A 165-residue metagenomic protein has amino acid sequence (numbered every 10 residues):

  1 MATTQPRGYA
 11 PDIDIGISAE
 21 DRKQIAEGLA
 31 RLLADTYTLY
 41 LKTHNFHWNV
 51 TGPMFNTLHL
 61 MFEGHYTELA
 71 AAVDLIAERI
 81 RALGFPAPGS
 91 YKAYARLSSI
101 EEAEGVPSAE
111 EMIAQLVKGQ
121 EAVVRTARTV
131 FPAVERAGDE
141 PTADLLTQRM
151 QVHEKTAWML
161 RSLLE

Functional and structural regions predicted by a protein language model:
T3-A10, I80-A109: Carboxylate-rich helix-loop segments that flank metal/cofactor sites and access channels in metalloenzymes
A10-L32, A109: Disorder-to-helix initiation segments
G16-Q24, L39-G64, V130-P141: Helix-loop segments that flank and shape redox-cofactor active sites
I25-D35, L39, H65, M112 (+2 more regions): Amphipathic alpha-helix face/heptad-repeat signature
L33, Y40, H47, Y66 (+5 more regions): A structural signal for well-ordered alpha-helices, especially hydrophobic packing surfaces of coiled-coils
V50-Y91, L163: Conserved alpha-helical segments that form or flank metal/cofactor-binding pockets of metalloenzymes
N56, E63-Y66, A70-D74, A133-M150 (+1 more regions): Charged, amphipathic alpha-helical segments and their flanking helix caps
E78, A95-Q148: Acidic/histidine-rich alpha-helical segments that form the ligand environment of transition-metal centers
